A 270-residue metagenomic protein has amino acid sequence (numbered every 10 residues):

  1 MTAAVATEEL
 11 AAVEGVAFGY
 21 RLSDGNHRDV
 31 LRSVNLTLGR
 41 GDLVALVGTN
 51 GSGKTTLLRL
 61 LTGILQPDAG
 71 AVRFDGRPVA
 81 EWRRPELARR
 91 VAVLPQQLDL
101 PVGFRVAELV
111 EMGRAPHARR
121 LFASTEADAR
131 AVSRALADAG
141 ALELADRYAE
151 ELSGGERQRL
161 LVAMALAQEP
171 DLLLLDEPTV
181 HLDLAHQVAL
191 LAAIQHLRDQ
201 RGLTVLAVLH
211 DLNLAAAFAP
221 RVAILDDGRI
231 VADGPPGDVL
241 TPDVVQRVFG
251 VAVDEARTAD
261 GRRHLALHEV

Functional and structural regions predicted by a protein language model:
V47-T49: The feature captures the beta-strand-to-loop junction immediately N-terminal to the Walker
T62: Helix-to-loop junction immediately C-terminal to a conserved catalytic motif
G70-P78, L87: Conserved ABC transporter NBD signature motif
E111, E126-L144: Conserved ABC ATPase "signature" region
A123, Y148-L152, E156: Conserved ABC ATPase signature
E169: Conserved catalytic motifs of ABC-family nucleotide-binding domains
L173-E177: Catalytic Walker B motif of ABC-type/P-loop ATPase nucleotide-binding domains
